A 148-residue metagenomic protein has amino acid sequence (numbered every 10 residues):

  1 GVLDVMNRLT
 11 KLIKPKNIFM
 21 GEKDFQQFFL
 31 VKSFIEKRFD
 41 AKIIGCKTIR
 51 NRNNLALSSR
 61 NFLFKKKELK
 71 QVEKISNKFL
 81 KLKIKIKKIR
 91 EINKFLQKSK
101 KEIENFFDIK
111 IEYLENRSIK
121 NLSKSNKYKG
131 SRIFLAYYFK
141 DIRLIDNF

Functional and structural regions predicted by a protein language model:
G1-D108, R117, N121, D141 (+1 more regions): Nucleotidyltransferase catalytic core that binds NTPs
N77, L114, F134-Y137: Long, charged alpha-helical interface segments
K110-E112: Flexible, glycine/charged-enriched surface loops at secondary-structure junctions
N116-R117, S131: Charge-patterned, long linear interaction tracts outside catalytic cores
K124, R132-F148: Short, basic/aromatic-enriched C-terminal tail that caps enzymatic domains
Y128: Structured beta-strand/loop patches that form or line metal/cofactor-binding pockets in enzymes
